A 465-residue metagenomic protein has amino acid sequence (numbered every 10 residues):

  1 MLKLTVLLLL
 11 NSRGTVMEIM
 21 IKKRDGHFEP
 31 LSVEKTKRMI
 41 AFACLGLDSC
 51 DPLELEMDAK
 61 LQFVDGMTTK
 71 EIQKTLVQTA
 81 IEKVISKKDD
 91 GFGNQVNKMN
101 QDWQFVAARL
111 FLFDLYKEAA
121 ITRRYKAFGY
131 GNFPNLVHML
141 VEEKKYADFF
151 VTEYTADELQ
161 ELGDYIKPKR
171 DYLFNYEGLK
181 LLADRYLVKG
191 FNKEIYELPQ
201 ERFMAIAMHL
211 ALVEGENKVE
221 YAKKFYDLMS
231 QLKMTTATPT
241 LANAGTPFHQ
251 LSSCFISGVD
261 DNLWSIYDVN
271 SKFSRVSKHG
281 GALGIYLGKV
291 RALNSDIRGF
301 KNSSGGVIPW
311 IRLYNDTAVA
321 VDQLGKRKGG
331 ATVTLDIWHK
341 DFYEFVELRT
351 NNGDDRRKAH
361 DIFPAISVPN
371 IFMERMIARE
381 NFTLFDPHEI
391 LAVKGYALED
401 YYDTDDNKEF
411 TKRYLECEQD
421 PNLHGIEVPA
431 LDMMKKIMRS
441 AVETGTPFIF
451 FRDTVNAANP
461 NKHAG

Functional and structural regions predicted by a protein language model:
M1-V16: Short, Lys/Arg-enriched N-terminal segments with co-localized hydrophobic residues within the first ~10-30 amino acids
R13-G465: Extended catalytic cores of very large enzyme megasubunits
